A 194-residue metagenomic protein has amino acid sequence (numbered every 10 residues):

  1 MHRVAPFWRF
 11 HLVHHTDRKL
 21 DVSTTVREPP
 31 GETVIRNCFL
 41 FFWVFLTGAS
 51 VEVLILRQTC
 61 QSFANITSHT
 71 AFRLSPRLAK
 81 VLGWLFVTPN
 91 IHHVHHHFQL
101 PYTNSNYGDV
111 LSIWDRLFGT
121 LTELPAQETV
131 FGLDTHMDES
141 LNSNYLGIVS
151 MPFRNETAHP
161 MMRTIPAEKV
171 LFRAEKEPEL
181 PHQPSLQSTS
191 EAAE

Functional and structural regions predicted by a protein language model:
M1-V130: Membrane-embedded catalytic scaffold of the fatty acid hydroxylase/desaturase
E128-E194: A membrane-cytosol interface segment of integral membrane proteins
